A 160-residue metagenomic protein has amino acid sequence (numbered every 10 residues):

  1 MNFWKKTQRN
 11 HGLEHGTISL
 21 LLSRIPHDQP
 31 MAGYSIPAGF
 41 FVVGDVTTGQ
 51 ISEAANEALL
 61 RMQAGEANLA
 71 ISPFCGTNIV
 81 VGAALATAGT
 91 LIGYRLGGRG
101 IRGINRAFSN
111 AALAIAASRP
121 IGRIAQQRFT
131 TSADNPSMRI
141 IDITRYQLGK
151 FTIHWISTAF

Functional and structural regions predicted by a protein language model:
M1-N10, G16: Short Lys/Arg-enriched alpha/beta "domain-start" segment
K5, R9, V46, Q50 (+2 more regions): Catalytic cores of large soluble enzymes that bind and process phosphate-bearing ligands
L13, T17, H27-V43, A117-F160: Cytosol/matrix-facing juxtamembrane amphipathic, basic-hydrophobic segments adjacent to a transmembrane helix
L20-R24, R61-G65, I92, R128-N135: Conserved, well-folded catalytic cores of nucleic-acid-processing and energy-transducing macromolecular machines
Y34-R61: Short, charged cytosolic
E66-G93: Transmembrane alpha-helical segments and their cytosolic interface motifs in multi-pass membrane proteins
T87-L91, A111-R123: Alpha-helical transmembrane segments of multi-pass membrane proteins
L96-L113: Hydrophobic alpha-helical transmembrane segments
